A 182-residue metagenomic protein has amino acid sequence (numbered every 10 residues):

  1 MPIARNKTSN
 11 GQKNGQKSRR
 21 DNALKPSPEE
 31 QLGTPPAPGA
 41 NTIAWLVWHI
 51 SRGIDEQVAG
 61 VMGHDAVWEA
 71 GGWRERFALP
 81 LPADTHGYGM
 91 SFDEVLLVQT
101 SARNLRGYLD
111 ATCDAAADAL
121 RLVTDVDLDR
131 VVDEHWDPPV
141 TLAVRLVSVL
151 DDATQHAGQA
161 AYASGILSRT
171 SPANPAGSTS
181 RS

Functional and structural regions predicted by a protein language model:
M1, V95-L97, V131: A short alpha-helix capping/helix-coil boundary motif
M1-I3, K7-T8, T179: Cationic, amphipathic, low-complexity alpha-helical segments enriched in hydrophobics plus arginine/proline
A4, T100, N104, T141: Short, conserved clusters of charged catalytic residues that mark active-site and nucleotide-handling motifs
N10-L24, E29-G87, V131-S182: Short, contiguous alpha-helical
P82-D127, V147: Acidic/histidine-rich alpha-helical segments that form the ligand environment of transition-metal centers
